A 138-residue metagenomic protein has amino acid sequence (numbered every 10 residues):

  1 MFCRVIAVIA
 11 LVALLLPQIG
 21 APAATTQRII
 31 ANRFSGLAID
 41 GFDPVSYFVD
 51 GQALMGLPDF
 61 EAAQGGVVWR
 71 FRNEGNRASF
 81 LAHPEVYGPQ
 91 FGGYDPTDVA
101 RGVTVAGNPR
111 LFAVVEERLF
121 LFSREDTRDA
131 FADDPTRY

Functional and structural regions predicted by a protein language model:
M1-C3: N-terminal secretory signal peptides that target proteins for export/translocation
A7-P17: Bacterial N-terminal signal peptides
P22-Y138: Charged, low-complexity intrinsically disordered segments
